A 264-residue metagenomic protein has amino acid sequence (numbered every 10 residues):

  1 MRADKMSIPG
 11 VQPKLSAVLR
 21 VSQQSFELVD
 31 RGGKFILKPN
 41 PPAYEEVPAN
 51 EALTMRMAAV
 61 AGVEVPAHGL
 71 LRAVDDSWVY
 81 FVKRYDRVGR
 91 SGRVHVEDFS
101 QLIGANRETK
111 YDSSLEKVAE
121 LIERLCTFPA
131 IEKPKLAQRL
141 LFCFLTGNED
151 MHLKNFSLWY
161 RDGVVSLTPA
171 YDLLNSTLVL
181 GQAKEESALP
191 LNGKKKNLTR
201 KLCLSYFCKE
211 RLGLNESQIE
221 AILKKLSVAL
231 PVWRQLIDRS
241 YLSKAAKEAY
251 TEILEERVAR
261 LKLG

Functional and structural regions predicted by a protein language model:
M1-D112, W159: Conserved ATP-binding subdomain of kinase catalytic cores across diverse folds
A17, A58, F99, D150 (+3 more regions): A residue-level signal for conserved active-site and pocket-lining positions in enzyme catalytic cores
A43-A59, S114-V179: Conserved kinase catalytic-core segment
V74-S77, F81-L145, L189, S205-Y206: ATP-dependent phospho-/nucleotidyl transfer catalytic cores
D98, L102-L121, Y160-S217: Catalytic-core segments of enzymes that bind and process phosphorylated/nucleotide-bearing substrates
R124, V164-V165, V232-G264: Regulatory N- and C-terminal appendages and interdomain linkers associated with kinase/kinase-like NTP transferase
L136-L140, L223, L236: Short alpha-helical scaffolding segments that buttress acidic/His motifs in well-ordered protein cores
I219-L230: Small/polar glycine-rich anion-binding or flexible loop at a beta-alpha turn
